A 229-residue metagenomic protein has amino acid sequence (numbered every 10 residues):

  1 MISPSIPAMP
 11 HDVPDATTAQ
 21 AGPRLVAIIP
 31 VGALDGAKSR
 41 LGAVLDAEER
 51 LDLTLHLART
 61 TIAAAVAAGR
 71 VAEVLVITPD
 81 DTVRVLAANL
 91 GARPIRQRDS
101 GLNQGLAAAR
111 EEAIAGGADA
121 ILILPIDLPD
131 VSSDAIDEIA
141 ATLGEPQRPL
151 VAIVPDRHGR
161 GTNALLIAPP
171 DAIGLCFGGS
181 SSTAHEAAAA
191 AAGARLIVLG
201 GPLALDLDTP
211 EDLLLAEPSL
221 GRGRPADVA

Functional and structural regions predicted by a protein language model:
I2-L41: N-terminal nucleotide-binding beta1-loop-alpha1 segment
P4-T18, S180-A229: Conserved alpha/beta core of the MobA/IspD/sugar-nucleotide pyrophosphorylase nucleotidyltransferase superfamily
L34-R40, R84-L86, G161-T162: Short acidic/His/Gly/Ser-rich catalytic and metal-binding motifs that mark active-site loops of diverse hydrolases
T54-R70: A short, N-terminal amphipathic alpha-helix
V71-P94: Acidic donor-binding segment of Leloir-type glycosyltransferases
L86-A120, F177: Short phosphate-binding loop-to-helix
D119-D127: Short beta-strand-to-loop acidic/aromatic patch adjacent to the donor-nucleotide binding site
V131-H158: Conserved donor-nucleotide/metal-binding helix-loop-beta segment in metal-dependent transferases, i.e., the alpha-helix
